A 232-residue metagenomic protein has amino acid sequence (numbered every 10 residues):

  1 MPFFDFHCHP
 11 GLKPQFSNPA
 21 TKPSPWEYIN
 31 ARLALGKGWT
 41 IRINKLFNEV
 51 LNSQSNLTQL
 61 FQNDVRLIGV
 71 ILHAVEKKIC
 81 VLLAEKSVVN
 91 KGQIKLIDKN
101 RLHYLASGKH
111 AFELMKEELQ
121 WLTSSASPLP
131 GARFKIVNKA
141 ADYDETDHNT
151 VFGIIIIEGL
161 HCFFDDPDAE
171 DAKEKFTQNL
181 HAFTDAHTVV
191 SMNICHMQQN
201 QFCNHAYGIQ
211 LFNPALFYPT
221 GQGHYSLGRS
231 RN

Functional and structural regions predicted by a protein language model:
M1-S226: N-terminal hydrophobic targeting/anchoring segments and the immediately downstream early-domain regions of hydrolases
R231-N232: Glycine-rich phosphate/ribose-binding loops and adjacent secondary-structure elements that form binding surfaces
